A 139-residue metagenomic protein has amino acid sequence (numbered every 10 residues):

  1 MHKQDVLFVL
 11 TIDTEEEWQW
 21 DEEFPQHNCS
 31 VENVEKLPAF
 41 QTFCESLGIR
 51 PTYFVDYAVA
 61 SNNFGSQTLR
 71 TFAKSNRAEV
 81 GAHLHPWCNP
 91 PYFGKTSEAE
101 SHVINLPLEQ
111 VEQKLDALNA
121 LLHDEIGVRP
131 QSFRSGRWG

Functional and structural regions predicted by a protein language model:
M1-S132, R137-G139: Catalytic alpha-helical scaffold of carbohydrate-active enzymes acting on polysaccharides/glycoconjugates
